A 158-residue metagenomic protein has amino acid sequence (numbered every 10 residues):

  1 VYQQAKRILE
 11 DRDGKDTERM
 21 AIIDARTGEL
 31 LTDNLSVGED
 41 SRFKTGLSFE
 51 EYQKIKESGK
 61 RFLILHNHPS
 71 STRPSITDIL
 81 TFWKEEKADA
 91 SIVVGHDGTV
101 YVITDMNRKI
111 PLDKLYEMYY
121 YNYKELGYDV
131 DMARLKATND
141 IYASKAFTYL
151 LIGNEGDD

Functional and structural regions predicted by a protein language model:
V1-S58, K124-D158: Glycine-rich short-loop/terminal segments
I8-K15, T81-D89: Short, surface-exposed loop and linker segments with low hydrophobicity and enrichment for Pro/Ser/Thr
E18-M20, F62, D89: Residue-level detector of short, conserved catalytic/binding motifs and their immediate flanks
A21-I23, L65-H66, V93-V94: Short, conserved beta-strand edge motifs with alternating hydrophobic and charged residues
A25, S70-T72, T99, M106: General alpha-helical segment detector with a strong preference for membrane-spanning helices and helix-boundary regions
L30-L31, T72-P74, Y101-V102: Short active-site-adjacent helix-start/loop capping segments
L35-K87, H96: Short HxH-centered metal-ligating active-site micro-motif
K84-D158: Divalent-metal-activated hydrolytic enzyme cores
